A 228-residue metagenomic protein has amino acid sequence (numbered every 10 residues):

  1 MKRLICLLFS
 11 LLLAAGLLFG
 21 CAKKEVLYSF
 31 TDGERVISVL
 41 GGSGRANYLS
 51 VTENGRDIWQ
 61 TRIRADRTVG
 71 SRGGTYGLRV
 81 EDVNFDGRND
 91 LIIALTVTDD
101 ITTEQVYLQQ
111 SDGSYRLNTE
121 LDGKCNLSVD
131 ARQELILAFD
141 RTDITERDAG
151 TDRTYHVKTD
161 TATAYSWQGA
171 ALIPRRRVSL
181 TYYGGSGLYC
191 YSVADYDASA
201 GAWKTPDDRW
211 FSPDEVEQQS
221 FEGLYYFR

Functional and structural regions predicted by a protein language model:
R3-A22: Sec-dependent N-terminal signal peptides of Gram-positive bacterial secreted proteins and lipoproteins
C21-R79, G201, R209, E215-R228: Terminal domain-start segments
A22-G33, Q133-R228: Acidic, small-residue rich beta-repeat scaffolds with periodic aromatic anchors
T31-V39, N84-L95, R132-A138: Acidic/hydrophobic-patterned starts of short beta strands in beta-sheet-rich repeat architectures
G42-G44, V97-T102, R153-T159: Short, solvent-exposed loop/turn segments at conserved positions within beta-propeller repeat blades
T52-N54, I101-T119, A164-G169: Beta-propeller blade repeat segments, especially FG-GAP/WD-type strand-to-loop junctions in 6- to 7-bladed propeller
Q60-I63, R116-K124, P174-S179: Beta-propeller fold detector
G74-R79, D122-V129, G184-L188: Repeated scaffold domains used in trafficking and secretory/extracellular systems, primarily beta-propellers
